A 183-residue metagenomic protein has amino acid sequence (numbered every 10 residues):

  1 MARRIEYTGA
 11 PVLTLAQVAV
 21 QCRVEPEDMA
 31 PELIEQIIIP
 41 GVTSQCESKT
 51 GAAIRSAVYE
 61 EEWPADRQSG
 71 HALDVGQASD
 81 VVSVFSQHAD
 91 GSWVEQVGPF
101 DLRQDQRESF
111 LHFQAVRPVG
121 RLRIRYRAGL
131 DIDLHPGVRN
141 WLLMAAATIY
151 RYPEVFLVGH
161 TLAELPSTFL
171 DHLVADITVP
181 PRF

Functional and structural regions predicted by a protein language model:
M1-F183: Divalent metal-cofactor coordination and adjacent catalytic microenvironments
